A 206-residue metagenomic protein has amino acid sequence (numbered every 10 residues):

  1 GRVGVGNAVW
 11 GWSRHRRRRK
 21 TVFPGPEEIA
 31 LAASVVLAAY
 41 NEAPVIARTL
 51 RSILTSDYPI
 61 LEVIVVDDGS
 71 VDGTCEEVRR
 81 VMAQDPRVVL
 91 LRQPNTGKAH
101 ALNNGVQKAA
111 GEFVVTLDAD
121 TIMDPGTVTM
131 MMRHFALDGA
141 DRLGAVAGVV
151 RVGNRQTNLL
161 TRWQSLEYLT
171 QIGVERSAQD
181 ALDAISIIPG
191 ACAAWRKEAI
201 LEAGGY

Functional and structural regions predicted by a protein language model:
G1-I29, R176: N-terminal membrane-anchoring/stem segments of glycan-assembly enzymes
L31-S34, E62, L201: Cell-envelope/extracellular polymer assembly enzymes that use nucleotide-activated donors
E42-V45, S70, K98: Donor nucleotide-sugar binding loop of glycosyltransferases
L50-R51, C75-R79, Q107, G111 (+2 more regions): Short alpha-helix within the catalytic core of nucleotide-sugar-dependent glycosyltransferases
L50-T96, A136: Acidic donor-binding segment of Leloir-type glycosyltransferases
P86, P94, A99-A101, P125-G204: Long helical/loop segments within the catalytic core of UDP-sugar-dependent glycosyltransferases, especially the large
V114: Short aromatic/hydrophobic "clamp" motif used to bind/position activated sugar donors
D118-I122, Y206: The conserved acidic donor/metal-binding loop of glycosyltransferases
